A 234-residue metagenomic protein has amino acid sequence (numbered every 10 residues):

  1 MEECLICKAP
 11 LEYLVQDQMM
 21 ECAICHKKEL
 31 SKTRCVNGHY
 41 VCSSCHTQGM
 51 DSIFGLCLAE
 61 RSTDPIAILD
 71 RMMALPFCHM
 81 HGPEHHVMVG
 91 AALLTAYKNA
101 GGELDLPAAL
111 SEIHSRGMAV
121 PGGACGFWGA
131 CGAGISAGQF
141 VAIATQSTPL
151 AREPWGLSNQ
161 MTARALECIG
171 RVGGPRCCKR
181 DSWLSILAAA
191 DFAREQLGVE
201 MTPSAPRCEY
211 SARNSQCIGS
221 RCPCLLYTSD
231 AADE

Functional and structural regions predicted by a protein language model:
M1, M19, K32, H39 (+1 more regions): Residues immediately within or flanking Cys/His clusters that coordinate Zn2+ in small zinc-binding modules
C4-C7, C22-C25, C35, C42: Short cysteine-rich clusters marking metal-coordination/redox-active sites
L11, E29, G49: Cys/His-rich microdomains that often coordinate metals
E12-L14, D105-P107, V172-R180, R194-A205: Flexible, glycine/charged-enriched surface loops at secondary-structure junctions
A59-G90, P175: Polybasic, low-complexity association/targeting segments
V89-N99, I113-A151, W155: Conserved mixed alpha/beta catalytic, RNA-binding, or beta-rich assembly cores of soluble enzyme, regulatory
A151-F192: A structural-propensity feature for long, helix-poor, extended segments
Y227-A232: Conserved small/polar residues in nucleotide/adenosyl-binding loops
